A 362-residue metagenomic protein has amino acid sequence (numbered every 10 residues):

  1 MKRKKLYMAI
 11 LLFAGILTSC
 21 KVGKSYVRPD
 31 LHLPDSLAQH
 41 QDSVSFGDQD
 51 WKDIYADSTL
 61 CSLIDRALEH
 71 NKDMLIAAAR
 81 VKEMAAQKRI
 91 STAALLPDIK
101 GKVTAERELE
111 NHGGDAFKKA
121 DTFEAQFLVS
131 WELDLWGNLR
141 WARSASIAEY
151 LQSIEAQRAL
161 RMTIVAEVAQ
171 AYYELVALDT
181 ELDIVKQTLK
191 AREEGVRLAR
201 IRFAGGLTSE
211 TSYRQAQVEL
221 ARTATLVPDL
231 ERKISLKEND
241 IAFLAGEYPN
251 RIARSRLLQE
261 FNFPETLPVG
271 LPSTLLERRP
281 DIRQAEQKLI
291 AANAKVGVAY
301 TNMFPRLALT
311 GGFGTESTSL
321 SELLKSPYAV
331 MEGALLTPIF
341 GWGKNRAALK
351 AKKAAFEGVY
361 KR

Functional and structural regions predicted by a protein language model:
M1-H32: Bacterial Sec-dependent N-terminal signal peptides
R3, K21, L139, A148 (+1 more regions): Periplasmic alpha-helical coiled-coil/stalk elements that build and connect Gram-negative outer-membrane
C20-Q87, E260-I290, P338-I339: Bacterial Sec-pathway N-terminal export signals of envelope proteins
S36, H40-Y55, D65, V103-L128 (+4 more regions): Small/polar, glycine/serine/threonine/aspartate-rich low-complexity segments that form flexible
R66-L75, K82-P97, E110, F127-A145 (+7 more regions): A glycine-/polar-enriched beta->alpha junction
P97-V103, L307: Transmembrane beta-strand segments of Gram-negative outer membrane beta-barrel proteins
L230, P280-D281, V359: Metallo-beta-lactamase
